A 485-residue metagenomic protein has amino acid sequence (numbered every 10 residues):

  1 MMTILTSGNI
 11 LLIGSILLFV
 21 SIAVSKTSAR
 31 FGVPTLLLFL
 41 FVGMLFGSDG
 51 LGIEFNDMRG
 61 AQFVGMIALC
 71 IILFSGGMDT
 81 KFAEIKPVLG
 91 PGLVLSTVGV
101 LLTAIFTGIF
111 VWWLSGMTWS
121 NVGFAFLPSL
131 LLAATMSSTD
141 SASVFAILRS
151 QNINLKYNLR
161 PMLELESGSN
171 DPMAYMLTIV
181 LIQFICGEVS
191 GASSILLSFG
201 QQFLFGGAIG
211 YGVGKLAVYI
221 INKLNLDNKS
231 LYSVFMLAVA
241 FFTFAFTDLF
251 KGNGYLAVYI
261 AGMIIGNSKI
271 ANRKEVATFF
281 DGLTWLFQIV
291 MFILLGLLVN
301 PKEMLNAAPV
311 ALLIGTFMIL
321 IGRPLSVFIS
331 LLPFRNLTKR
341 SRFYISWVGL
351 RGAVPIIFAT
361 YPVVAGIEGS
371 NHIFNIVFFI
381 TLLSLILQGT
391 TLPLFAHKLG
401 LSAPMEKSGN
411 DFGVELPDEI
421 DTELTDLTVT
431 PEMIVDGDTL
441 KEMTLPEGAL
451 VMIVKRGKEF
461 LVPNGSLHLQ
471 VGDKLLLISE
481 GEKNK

Functional and structural regions predicted by a protein language model:
M1-M405, G409, E419: Transmembrane helical cores of multi-pass secondary ion antiporters/exchangers
R30-V33, L401-K441: Extended boundary segments
D49, I420-T425, E447-L450, K474: Generic structural motif recognizing short loop/turn segments at the entrances and edges of beta-strands
L163, E406-E415, V451-G457: Short linear loop/turn motifs
L196-L197, L401, N410-V414, Q470-G472 (+2 more regions): Short flexible/disordered coil segments
T430-N484: Cytosolic Rossmann-like ligand/nucleotide-binding regulatory domains
